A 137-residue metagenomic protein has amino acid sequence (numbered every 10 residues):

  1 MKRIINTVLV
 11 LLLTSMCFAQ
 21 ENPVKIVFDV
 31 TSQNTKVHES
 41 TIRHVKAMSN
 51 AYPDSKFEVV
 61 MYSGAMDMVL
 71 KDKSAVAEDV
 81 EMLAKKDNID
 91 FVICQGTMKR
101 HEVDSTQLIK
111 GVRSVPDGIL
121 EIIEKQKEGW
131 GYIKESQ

Functional and structural regions predicted by a protein language model:
M1-K2, C17: Helix-enriched interaction subdomains in cytosolic or periplasmic regions, typified by TIR/SEFIR signaling/NADase cores
K2-V10: Sec-dependent signal peptide recognition, specifically the positively charged N-region followed immediately by
V10-F18: Hydrophobic h-region of N-terminal signal peptides that target proteins for export in Gram-negative bacteria
Q20-Q137: Secreted/extracellular ectodomain signature
